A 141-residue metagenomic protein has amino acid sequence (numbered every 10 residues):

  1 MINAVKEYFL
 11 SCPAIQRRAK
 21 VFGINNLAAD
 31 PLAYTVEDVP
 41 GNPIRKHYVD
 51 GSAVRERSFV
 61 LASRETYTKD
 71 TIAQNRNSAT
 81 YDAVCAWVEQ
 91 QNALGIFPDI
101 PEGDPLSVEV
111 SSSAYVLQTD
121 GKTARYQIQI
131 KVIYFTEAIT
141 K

Functional and structural regions predicted by a protein language model:
M1-N25, N42-K141: Charged, amphipathic alpha-helical segments and their flanking helix caps
N26-P31: Beta-rich nucleic-acid/ligand-interaction surfaces
Y34-V39: A short, hydrophobic beta-strand-centered structural micro-motif
